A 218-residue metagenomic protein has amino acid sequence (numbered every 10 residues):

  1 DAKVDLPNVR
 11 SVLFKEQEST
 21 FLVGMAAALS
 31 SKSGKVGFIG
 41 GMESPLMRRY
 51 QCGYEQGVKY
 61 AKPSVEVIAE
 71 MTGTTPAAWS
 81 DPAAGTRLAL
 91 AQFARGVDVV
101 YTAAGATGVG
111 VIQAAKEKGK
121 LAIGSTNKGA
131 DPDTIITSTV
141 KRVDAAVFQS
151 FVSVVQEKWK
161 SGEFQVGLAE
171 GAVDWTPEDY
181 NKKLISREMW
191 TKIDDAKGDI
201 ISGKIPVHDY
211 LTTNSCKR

Functional and structural regions predicted by a protein language model:
D1-R218: A residue-level marker of the well-folded mature domains of exported/periplasmic proteins
